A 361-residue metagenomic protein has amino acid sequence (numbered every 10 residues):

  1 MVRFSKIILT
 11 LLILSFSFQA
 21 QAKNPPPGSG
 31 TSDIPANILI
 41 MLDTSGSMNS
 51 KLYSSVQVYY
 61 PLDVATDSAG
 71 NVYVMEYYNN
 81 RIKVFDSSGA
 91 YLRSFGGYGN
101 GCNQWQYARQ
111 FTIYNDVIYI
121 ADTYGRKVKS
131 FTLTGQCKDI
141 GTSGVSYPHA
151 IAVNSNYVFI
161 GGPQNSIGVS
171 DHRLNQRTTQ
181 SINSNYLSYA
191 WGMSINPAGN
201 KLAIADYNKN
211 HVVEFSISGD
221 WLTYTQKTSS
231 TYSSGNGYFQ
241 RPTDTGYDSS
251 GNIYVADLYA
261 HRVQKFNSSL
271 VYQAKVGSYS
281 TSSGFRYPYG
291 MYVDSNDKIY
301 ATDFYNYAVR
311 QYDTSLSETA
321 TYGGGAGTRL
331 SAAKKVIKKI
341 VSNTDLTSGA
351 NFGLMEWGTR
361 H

Functional and structural regions predicted by a protein language model:
V2-K6, F16-S54, A326: Acidic, polar low-complexity linker/tail segments
P35, S47-S55, A69, G325-G349: …and closely analogous acidic/polar surface helices at protein-protein or active-site interfaces in A-domain-like
S54-Y60, A90-R109, G135-Y147, R177-W191 (+3 more regions): Gly/Pro-rich loop segments of beta-rich domains
T66-A69, I113-D116, V153-N156, I195-G199 (+2 more regions): Residue-level detector of Asp-centered blade-edge/turn motifs that repeat once per structural unit in beta-propeller
N71-Y73, V117-Y119, Y157-I160, K201-A203 (+2 more regions): Conserved beta-propeller blade signature
Y77, T123, P163, Y207 (+2 more regions): Short loop/turn segments immediately following the C-termini of beta-strands
N80-V84, R126-S130, N165-S170, N210-E214 (+2 more regions): A short loop-to-beta-strand structural motif that recurs across blades of beta-propeller domains
A350-H361: Short beta-strand-loop
